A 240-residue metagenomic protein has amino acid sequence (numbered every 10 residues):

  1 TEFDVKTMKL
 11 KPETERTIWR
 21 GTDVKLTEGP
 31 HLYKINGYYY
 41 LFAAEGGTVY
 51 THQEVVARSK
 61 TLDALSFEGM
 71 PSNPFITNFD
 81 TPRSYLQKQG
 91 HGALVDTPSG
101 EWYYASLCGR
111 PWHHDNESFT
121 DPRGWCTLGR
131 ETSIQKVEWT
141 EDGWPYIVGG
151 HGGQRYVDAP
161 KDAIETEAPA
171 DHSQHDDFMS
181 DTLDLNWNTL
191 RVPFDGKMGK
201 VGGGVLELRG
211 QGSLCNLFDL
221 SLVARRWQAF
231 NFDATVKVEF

Functional and structural regions predicted by a protein language model:
T1-F240: Carbohydrate-active catalytic/glycan-binding domains of CAZyme proteins, especially the secreted or lumenal ectodomains
